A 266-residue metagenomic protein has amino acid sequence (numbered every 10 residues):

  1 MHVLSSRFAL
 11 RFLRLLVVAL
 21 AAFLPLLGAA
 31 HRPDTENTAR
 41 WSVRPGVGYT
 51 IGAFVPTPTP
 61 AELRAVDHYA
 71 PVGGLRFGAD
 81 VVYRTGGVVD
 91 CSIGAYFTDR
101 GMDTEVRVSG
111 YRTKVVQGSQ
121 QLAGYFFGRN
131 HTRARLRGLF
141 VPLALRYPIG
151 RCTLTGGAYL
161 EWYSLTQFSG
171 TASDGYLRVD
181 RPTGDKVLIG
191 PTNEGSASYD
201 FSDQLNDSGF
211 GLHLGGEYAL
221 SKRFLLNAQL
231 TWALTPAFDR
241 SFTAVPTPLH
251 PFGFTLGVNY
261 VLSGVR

Functional and structural regions predicted by a protein language model:
M1-A39, G264-R266: Cleavable N-terminal export/targeting peptides
G28-V82, T153, V261-R266: Short glycine/proline- and aromatic-enriched beta-strand/turn motifs that initiate or cap beta-hairpins
E36, W41, Y49, H68-P71 (+4 more regions): Extended, folded domain segments that form the structural surfaces/walls around functional sites
V47-Y49, L75-Y83, A95-F97, V141-Y147 (+4 more regions): Residues on the lipid-exposed face of transmembrane beta-strands in outer-membrane beta-barrel proteins
A53-V72, R100-L136, Y163-G209, T235-G253: Extracellular/periplasm-exposed beta-strand and loop segments of Gram-negative cell-envelope proteins, dominated by
V88-C91, R151-L154, K222-A228, G264-R266: Repeated loop/turn-to-beta-strand initiation elements of outer-membrane beta-barrel proteins
Y147-I149, L154-E161, L165-F168, V265: A short beta-strand-loop micro-motif that forms or neighbors metal/cofactor- and ligand-binding patches at active-site
R223-N227, L234-D239: Substrate-binding/catalytic groove segments of enzymes that remodel or degrade extracellular structural polymers
